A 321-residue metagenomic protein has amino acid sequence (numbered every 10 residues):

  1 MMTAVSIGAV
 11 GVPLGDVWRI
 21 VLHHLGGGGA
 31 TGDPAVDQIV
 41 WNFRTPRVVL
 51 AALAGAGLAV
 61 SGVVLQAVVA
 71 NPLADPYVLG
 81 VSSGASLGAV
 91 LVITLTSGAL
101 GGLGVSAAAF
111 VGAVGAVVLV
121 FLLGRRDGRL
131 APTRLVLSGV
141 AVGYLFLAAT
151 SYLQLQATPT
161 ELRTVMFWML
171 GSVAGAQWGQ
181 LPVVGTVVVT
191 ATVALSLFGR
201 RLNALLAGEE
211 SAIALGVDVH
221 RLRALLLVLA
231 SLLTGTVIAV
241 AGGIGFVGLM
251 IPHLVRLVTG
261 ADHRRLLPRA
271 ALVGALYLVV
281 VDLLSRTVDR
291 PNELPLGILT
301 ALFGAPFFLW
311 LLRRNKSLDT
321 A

Functional and structural regions predicted by a protein language model:
M1-A321: Alpha-helical transmembrane segments in inner-membrane proteins
